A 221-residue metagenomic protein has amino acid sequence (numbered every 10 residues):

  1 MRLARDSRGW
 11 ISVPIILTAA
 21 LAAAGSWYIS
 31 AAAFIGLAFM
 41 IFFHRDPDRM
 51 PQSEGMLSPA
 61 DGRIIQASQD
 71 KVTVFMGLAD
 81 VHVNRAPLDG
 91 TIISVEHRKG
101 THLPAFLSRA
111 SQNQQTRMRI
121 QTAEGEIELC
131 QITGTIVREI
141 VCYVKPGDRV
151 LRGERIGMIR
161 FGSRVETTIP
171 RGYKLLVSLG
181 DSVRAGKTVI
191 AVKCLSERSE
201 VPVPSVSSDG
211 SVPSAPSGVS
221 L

Functional and structural regions predicted by a protein language model:
M1-E197, V203-V206, V212, P216-L221: Contiguous, well-folded functional domains in the mature portion of proteins
